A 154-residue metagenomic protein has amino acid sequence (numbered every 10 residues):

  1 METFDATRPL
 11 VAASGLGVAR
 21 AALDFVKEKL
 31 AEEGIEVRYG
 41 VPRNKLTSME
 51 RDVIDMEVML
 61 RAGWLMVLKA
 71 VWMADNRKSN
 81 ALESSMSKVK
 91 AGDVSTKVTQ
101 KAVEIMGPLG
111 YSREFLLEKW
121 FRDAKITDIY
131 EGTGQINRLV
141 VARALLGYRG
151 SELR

Functional and structural regions predicted by a protein language model:
T3-R154: Alpha-helical interface subdomain recognition
